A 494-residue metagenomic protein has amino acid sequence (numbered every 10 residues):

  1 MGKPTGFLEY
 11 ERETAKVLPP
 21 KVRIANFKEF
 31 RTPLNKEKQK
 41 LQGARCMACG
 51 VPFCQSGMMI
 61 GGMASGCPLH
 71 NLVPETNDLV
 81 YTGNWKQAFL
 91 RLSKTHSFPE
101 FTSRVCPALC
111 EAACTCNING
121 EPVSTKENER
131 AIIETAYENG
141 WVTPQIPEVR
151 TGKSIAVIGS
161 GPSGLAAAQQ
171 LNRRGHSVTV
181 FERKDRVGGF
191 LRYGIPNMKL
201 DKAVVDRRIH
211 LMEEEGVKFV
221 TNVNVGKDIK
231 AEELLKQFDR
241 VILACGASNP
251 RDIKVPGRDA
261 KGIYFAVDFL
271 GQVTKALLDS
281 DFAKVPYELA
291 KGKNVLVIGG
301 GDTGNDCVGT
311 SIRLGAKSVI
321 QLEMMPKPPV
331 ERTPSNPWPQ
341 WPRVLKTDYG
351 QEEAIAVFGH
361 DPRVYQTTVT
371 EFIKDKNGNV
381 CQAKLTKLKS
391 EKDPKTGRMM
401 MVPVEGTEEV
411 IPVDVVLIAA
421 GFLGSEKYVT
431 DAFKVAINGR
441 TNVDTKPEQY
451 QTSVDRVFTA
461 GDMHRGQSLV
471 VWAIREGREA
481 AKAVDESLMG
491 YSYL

Functional and structural regions predicted by a protein language model:
P4, R12-E37, Q42-R45, G50 (+2 more regions): C-terminal catalytic lobe of FAD-dependent flavoproteins
T5-T32, L41-A44, G57, P68-T82 (+11 more regions): Beta1-alpha1 glycine-rich phosphate/pyrophosphate-binding loop at the start of Rossmann-like nucleotide-binding domains
A25-K38, A64-S65, L69-R104, A108 (+2 more regions): Ferredoxin-type iron-sulfur electron-transfer modules in oxidoreductases and energy-metabolism complexes
Q87, V149, S154-I158, D206-V255 (+4 more regions): Feature captures the FAD/FMN-dependent oxidoreductase FAD-binding
A131-V149, R207-K227, P250-L314, N438-Q449 (+1 more regions): Glycine-rich dinucleotide-binding loop and its adjacent helix/turn
I158-P162, G299-G301, D462: Glycine-rich Rossmann-fold phosphate-binding loop(s) that bind the pyrophosphate of adenine dinucleotide cofactors
D259-G292, K392-Q467: FAD-site-proximal beta/loop scaffold in flavoenzymes
G304-C307, L314-G315, A460-L494: A conserved FAD-binding loop/helix module that cradles the flavin
